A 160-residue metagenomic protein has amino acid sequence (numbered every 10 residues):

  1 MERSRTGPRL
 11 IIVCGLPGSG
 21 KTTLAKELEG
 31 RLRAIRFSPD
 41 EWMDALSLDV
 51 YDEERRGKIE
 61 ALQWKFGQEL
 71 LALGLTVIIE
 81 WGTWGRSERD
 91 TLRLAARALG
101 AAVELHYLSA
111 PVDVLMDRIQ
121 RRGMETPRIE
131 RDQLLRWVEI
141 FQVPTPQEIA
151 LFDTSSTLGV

Functional and structural regions predicted by a protein language model:
M1-T6, R31, E139-V160: NTP-dependent small-molecule kinase module
L10: Walker A (P-loop) ATP-phosphate-binding motif of ABC ATPase nucleotide-binding domains
V13: Hydrophobic anchor at the beta1->P-loop junction of P-loop NTPases
L16: P-loop (Walker A) phosphate-binding loop of NTP-binding proteins
S19-L75, D117: Conserved substrate/cofactor phosphate-moiety recognition/catalytic segment in nucleotide-dependent phosphotransferases
E41-M43, W84, S109-V114, T157-G159: Conserved nucleotide-binding/hydrolysis micro-motifs of P-loop NTPases
E54-E104: Glycine-rich phosphate-binding loop used to anchor ATP phosphates in small-molecule kinases, encompassing both
R97-P144: A glycine- and Lys/Arg-enriched "phosphate-lid" helix/loop adjacent to the NTP-binding pocket of small-molecule kinases
